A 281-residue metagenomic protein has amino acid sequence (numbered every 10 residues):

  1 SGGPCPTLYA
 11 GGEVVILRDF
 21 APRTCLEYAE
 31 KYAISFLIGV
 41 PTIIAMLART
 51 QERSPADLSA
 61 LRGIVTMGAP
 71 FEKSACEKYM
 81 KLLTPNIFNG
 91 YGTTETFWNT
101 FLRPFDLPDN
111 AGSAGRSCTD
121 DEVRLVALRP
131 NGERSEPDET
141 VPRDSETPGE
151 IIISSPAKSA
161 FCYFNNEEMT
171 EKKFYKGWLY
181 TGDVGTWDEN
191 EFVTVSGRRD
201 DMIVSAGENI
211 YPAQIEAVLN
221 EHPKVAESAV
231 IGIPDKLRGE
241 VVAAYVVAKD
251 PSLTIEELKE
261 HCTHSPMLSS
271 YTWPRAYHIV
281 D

Functional and structural regions predicted by a protein language model:
S1-Y9: Conserved coil-to-alpha-helix start sites within the AMP-binding
Y9-G12, L26, I34-G39, A48-N110 (+1 more regions): Gly/Ser/Thr-rich phosphate-binding loop
G12-Y32, P41-I43, I210-V218: ATP-dependent adenylate-forming carboxylate-activation enzymes
A29, L37, S155, F161-C162 (+2 more regions): AMP-binding/adenylate-forming catalytic core of the ANL superfamily
G68, G92, G115, D183 (+1 more regions): Active-site glycine-centered loops adjacent to acidic/histidine catalytic or metal-binding residues that shape
L107-A114, P137-T140: Short, P/G- and charge-enriched loop/turn segments at secondary-structure junctions
D120, N131-K172, I210, L253: Conserved ATP/PPi-binding loop(s) of AMP-dependent carboxylate-activating enzymes
R275-D281: Short proline/glycine- and acidic-rich turn/helix-capping motifs at secondary-structure junctions
